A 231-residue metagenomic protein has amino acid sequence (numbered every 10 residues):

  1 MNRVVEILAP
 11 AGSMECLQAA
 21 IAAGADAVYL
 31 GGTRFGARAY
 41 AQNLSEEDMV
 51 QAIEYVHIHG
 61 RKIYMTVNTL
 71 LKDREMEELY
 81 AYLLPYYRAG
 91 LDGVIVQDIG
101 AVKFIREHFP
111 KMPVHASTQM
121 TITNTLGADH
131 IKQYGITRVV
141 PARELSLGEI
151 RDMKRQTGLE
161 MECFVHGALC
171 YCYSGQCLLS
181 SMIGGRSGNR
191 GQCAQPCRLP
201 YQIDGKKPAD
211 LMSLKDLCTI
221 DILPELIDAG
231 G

Functional and structural regions predicted by a protein language model:
N2-I122, V140-E144, G148-G231: Active-site pocket-lining/capping segments in soluble small-molecule metabolic enzymes
N124-L126: Conserved nucleotide-cofactor-binding alpha/beta core module
G135-I136: As written
